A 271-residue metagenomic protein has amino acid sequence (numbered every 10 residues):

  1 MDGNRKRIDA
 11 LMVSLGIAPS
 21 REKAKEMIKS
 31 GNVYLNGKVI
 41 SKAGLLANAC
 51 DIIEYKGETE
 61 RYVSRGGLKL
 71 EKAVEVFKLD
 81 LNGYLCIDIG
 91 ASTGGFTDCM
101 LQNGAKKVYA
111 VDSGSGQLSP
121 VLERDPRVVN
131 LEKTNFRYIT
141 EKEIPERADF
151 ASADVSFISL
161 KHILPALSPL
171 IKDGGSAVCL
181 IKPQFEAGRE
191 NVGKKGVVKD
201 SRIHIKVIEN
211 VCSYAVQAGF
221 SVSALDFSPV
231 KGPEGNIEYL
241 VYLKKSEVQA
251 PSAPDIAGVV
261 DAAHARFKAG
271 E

Functional and structural regions predicted by a protein language model:
M1-A49, L85-C86: A basic, amphipathic helix-loop patch mediating RNA/tRNA/ribosome contacts
I17, E75-N82, I144-P145: Glycine-rich helix-loop-beta junction characteristic of Rossmann-like nucleotide cofactor-binding loops
N82-S92: Conserved class I S-adenosyl-L-methionine
T93-G104: Conserved SAM-binding loop of SAM-dependent methyltransferases across substrates and taxa, primarily the Class I
Y109-H162: S-adenosyl-L-methionine
K161-V178: A short glycine-rich, Lys/Arg-flanked "PGG" loop and its adjoining helix->strand segment in the class I
P183-D200: Short, glycine-/aromatic-enriched active-site segment of Class I SAM-dependent methyltransferases
I237-E271: Flexible, glycine-/basic-rich loop-and-beta segments that form/coincide with the SAM-dependent methyltransferase
